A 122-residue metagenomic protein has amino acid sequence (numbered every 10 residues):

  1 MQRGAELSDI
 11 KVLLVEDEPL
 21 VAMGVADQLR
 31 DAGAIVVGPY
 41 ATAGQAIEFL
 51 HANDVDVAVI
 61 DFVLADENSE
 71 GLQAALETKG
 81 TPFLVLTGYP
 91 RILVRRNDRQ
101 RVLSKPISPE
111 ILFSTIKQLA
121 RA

Functional and structural regions predicted by a protein language model:
M1-K11, S108-A122: Non-catalytic signal-transmission and effector/linker regions of two-component phosphorelay proteins
E16: Conserved acidic carboxylate
P19-G38: Two-component/phosphorelay signaling modules centered on CheY-like receiver
P39-V57: Acidic, metal-coordinating helix/loop segments flanking the phosphotransfer/catalytic sites of two-component signaling
D61: Active-site residues of response regulator receiver
E70-G80: Short amphipathic alpha-helix used as the core "switch/output" element in two-component signaling
L86-T87: Hydrophobic/aromatic residues positioned on beta-strands within the core alpha/beta folds
K105: A Lys-centered signature of the CheY-like receiver
